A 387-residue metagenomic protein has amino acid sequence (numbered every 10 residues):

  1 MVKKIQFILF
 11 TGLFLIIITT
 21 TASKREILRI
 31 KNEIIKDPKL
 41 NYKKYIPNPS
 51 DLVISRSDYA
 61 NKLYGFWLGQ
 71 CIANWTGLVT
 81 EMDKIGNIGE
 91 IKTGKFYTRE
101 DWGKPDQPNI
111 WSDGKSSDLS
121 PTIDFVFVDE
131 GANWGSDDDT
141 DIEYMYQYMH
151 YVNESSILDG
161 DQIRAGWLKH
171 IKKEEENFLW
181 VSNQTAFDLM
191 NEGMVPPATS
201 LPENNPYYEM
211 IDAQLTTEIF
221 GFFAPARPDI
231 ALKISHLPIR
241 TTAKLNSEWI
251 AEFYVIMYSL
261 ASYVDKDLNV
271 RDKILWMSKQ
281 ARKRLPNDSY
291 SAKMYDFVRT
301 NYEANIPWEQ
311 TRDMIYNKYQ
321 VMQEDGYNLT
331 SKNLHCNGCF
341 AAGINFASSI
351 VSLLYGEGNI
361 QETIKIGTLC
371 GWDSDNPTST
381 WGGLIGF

Functional and structural regions predicted by a protein language model:
M1-L9: Bacterial N-terminal signal peptides that target proteins for export
L9-I16: Bacterial N-terminal signal peptides
I16-R25: Bacterial Sec-dependent signal peptides at the C-terminal "C-region" and cleavage site
E26, N41-Y45, P49-I54, F187-Y208 (+3 more regions): Accessory "access/gating" subregions that flank catalytic or transport cores
I54-N74: Mature N-terminal segment immediately following signal peptide/propeptide cleavage in secreted/periplasmic
I72, T76, M82-Q107, A243-N246 (+4 more regions): Catalytic phosphate/nucleotide-handling subdomain of diverse soluble enzymes
V79-F127, T140-I142, R164-A165, E174-N177: Active-site-surrounding "flap" and adjacent substrate/cofactor-binding loops of secreted or lumenal enzymes, prototyped
A132-D138, I142, Q147-E252: Active-site cavity-forming subdomains of large catalytic enzyme subunits
